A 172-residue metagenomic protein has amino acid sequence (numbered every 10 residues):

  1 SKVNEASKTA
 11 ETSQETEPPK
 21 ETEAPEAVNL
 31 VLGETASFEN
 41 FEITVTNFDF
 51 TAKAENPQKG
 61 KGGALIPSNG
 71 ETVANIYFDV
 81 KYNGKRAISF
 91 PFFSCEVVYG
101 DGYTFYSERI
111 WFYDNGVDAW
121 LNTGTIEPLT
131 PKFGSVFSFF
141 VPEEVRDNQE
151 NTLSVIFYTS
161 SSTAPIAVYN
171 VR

Functional and structural regions predicted by a protein language model:
S1-R172: Conserved functional micro-motifs across diverse proteins
